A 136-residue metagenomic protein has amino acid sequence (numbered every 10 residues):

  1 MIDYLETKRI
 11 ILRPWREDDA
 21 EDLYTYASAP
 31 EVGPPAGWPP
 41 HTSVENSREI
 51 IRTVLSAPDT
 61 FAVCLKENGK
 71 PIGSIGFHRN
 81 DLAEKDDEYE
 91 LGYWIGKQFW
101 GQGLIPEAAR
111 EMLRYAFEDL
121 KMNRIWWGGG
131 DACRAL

Functional and structural regions predicted by a protein language model:
M1-P35, T60-L136: Acyl-donor (CoA/ACP) binding surface of acyl/acetyltransferases
E17, R52-T53: Short linear motifs in intrinsically disordered
Y26, T53-V54: Conserved catalytic core of Hanks-type protein kinase domains
E31-R52: Conserved GNAT-fold acetyl-CoA-binding loop/helix
L55-D59: Short glycine/proline-enriched coil/turn segments at helix->beta-strand junctions
